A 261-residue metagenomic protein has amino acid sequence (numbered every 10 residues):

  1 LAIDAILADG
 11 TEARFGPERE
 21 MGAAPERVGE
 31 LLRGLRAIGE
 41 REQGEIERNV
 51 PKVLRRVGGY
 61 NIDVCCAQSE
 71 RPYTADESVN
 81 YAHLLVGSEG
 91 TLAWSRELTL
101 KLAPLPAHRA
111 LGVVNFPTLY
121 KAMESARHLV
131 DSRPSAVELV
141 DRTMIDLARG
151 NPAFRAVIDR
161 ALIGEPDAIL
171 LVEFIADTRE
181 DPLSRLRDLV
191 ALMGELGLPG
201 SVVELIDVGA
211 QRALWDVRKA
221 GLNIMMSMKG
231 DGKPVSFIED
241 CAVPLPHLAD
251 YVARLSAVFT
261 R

Functional and structural regions predicted by a protein language model:
L1-K121, A126: FAD-binding subdomain of flavoenzyme oxidoreductases
G10, E30, K121-E124, S184 (+3 more regions): Long, highly charged amphipathic alpha-helices
F15-A24, L98-L105, M123-E124, V130-G232: Terminal amphipathic helices with adjacent charged low-complexity linkers/tails
R36-V79, E124, E138, M144 (+4 more regions): Accessory "access/gating" subregions that flank catalytic or transport cores
A82, G194, P246: Electropositive polyanion-binding surfaces
L84-V86, R160-I163, V258-F259: Replace "in large, NTP-powered and nucleic-acid-processing enzymes" with "in large, NTP-powered factors and other
R109-L111, D167-L171, S236-D240: Short, solvent-exposed beta-strand edge segments and adjacent coil->beta transition regions
V114-T118, E173-D177, V243-L245: Short beta-strand-to-loop capping motifs
